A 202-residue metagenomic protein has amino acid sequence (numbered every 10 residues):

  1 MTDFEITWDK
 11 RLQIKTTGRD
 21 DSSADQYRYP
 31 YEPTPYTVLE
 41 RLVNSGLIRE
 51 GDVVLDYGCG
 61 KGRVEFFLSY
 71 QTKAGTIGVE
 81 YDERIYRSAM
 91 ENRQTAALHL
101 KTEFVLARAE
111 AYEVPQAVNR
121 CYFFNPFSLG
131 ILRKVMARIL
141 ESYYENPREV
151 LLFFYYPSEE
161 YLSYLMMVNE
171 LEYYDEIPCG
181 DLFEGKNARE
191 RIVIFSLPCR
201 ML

Functional and structural regions predicted by a protein language model:
M1-R49: S-adenosyl-L-methionine
G51-G58: Conserved class I S-adenosyl-L-methionine
G62-F66: Glycine-rich SAM-binding Motif I of class I
G75-E80: Conserved SAM-binding motif I beta-strand of class I
A89-M90: Conserved SAM-binding loop
H99-R108: Conserved SAM-binding strand-loop segment of SAM-dependent methyltransferases
R120-I131: A short SAM/SAH-binding and catalytic strip from SAM-dependent methyltransferases
I131-E190: C-terminal substrate-binding/active-site "lid" region of AdoMet-derived donor-dependent transferases
